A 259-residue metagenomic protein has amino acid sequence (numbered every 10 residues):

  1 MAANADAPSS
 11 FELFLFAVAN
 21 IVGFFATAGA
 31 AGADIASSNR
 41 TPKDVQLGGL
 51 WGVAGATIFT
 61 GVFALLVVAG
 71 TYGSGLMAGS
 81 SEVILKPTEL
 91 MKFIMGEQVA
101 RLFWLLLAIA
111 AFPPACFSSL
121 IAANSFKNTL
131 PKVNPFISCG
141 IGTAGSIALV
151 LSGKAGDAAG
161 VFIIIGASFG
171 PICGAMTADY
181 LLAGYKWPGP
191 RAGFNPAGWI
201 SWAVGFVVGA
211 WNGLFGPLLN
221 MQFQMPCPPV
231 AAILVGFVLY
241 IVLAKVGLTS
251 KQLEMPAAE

Functional and structural regions predicted by a protein language model:
M1-A69, M95-C116, A192-G209: Hydrophobic, membrane-embedded alpha-helices of multi-pass small-molecule transporters
M1-F16, L76-P87, G189-G193, W211-M225: Inter-helical loop and helix-membrane interface segments of multi-pass membrane transporters/permeases
L13-G32, L130-V150: Transmembrane alpha-helical segments of multi-pass small-molecule transport proteins
I35-V45, N128-P135, W187: Juxtamembrane helix-boundary/capping and inter-helix hinge elements in multi-pass membrane proteins
L47, W51, G55, F59 (+14 more regions): Hydrophobic faces of alpha-helical transmembrane segments in multi-pass integral membrane proteins
F59, F63-A115, S119, N128-K132 (+2 more regions): TM-loop-TM module centered on a large, flexible mid-protein loop between adjacent transmembrane helices in multi-pass
M95-F103, F126-I141, S152-M176, L219-P226: Transmembrane helix-loop boundary segments of multi-pass membrane transporters
G174-V242, V246, S250-E259: C-terminal membrane-solvent junction of multi-pass transporters and transport-like membrane proteins
